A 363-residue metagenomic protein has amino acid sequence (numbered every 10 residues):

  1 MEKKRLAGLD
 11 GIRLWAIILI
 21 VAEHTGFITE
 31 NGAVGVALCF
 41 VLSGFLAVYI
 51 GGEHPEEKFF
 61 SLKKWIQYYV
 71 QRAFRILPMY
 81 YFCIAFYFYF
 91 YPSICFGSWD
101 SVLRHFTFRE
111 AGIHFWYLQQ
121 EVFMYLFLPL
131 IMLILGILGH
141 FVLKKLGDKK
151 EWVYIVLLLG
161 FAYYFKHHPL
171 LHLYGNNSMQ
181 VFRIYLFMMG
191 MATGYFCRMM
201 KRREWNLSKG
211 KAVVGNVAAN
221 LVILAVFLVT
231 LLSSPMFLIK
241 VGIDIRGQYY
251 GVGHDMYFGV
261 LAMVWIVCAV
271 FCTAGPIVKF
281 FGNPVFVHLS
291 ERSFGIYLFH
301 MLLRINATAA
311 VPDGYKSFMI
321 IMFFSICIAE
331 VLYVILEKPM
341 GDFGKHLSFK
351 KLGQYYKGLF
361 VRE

Functional and structural regions predicted by a protein language model:
M1-A7, F27-E30, Y68, L173-N176 (+6 more regions): Juxtamembrane loop-transmembrane helix junctions in multi-pass integral membrane proteins, especially the extracellular
M1-Y163, L170, L221, V287 (+2 more regions): Membrane-cytosol interface segments of multi-pass membrane proteins, especially ER/Golgi lipid-handling enzymes
F27-L38, F106-Q120, M124, H167-M189 (+1 more regions): Interfacial loop-to-helix transition and helix-capping segments at the boundaries of transmembrane helices
F60-L62, G136-K149, M199-V214, G275-P284: Membrane-interface helix-boundary motifs at transmembrane edges
Y89, F187, M191-A192, N216-D342: Alpha-helical transmembrane segments of multi-pass integral membrane proteins
P129, L133, A192-R203, W265-A274: Alpha-helical transmembrane segments in multipass membrane proteins, preferentially the mid-helix core
E151-L157, I184, M188, A192-C197: Hydrophobic transmembrane helix bundles of membrane-integrated enzymes that assemble and modify cell-envelope
Q180, M189-M200, K209-A218: Extended low-complexity acidic/polar segments
